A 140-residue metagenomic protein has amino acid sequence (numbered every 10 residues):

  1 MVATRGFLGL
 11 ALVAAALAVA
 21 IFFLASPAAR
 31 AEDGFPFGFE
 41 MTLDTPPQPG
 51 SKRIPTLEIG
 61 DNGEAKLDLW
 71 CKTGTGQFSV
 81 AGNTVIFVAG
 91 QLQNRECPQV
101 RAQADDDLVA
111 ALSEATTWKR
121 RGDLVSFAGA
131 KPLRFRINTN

Functional and structural regions predicted by a protein language model:
V2-N140: Lipid interaction determinants
